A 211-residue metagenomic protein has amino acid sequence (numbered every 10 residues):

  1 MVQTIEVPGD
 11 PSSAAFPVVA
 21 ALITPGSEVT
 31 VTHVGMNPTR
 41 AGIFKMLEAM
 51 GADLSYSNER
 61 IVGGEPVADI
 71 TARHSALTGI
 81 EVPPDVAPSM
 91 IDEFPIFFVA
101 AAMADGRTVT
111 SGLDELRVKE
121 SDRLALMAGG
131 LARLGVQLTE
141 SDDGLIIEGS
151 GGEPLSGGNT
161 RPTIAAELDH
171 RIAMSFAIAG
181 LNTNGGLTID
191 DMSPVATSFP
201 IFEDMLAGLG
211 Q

Functional and structural regions predicted by a protein language model:
M1-Q211: Short, structured segments at the rim of ligand-binding sites
